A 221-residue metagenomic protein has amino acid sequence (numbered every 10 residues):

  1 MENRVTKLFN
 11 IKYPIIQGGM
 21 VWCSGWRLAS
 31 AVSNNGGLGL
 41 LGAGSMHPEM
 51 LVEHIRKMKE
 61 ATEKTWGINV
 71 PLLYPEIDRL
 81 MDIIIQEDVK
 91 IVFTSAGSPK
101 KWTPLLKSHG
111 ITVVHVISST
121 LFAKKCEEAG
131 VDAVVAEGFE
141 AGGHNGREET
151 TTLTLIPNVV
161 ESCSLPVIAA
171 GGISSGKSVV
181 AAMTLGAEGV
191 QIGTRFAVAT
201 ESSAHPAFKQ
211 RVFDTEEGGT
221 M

Functional and structural regions predicted by a protein language model:
M1-S162, P166: Active-site entrance/lid segments in N-terminal catalytic domains of soluble metabolic enzymes
M20, G172-I173: Active-site metal-binding loops of divalent metal-dependent hydrolases
V116, G171-G172: Conserved acidic functional residues
G146-I168, S174-M221: Conserved active-site-proximal phosphate/metal-binding subdomains
